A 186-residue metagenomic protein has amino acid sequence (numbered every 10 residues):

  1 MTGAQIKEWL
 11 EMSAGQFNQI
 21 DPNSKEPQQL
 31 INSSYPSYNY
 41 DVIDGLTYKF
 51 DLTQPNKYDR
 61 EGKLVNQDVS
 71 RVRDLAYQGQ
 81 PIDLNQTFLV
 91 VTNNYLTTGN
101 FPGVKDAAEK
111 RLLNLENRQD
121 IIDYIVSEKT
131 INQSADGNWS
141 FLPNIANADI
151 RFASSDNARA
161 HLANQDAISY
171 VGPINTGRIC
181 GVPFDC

Functional and structural regions predicted by a protein language model:
M1-C186: Catalytic centers of hydrolytic enzymes
